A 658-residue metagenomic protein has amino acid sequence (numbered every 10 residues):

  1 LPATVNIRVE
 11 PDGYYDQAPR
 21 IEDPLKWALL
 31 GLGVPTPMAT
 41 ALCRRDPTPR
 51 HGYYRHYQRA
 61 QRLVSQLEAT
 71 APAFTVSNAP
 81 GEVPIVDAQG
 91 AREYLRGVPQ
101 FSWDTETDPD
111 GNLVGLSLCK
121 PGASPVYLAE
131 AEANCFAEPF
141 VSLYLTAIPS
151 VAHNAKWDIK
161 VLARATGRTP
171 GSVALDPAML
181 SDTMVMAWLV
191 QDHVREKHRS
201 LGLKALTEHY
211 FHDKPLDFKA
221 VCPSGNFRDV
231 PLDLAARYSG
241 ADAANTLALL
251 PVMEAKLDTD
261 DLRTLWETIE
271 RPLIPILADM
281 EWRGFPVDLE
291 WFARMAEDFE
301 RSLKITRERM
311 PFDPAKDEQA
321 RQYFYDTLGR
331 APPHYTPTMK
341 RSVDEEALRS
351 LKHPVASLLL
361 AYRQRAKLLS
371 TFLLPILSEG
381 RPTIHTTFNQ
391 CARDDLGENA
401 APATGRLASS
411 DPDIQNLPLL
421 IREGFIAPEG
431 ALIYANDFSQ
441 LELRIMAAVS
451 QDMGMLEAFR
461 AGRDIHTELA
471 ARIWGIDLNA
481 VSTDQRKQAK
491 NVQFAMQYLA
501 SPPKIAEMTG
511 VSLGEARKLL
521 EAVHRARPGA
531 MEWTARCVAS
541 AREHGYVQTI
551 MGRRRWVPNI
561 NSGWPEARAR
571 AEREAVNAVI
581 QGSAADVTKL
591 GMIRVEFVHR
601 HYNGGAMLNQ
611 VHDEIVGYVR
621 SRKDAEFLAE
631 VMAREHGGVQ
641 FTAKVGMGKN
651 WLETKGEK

Functional and structural regions predicted by a protein language model:
L1-E68: Glycine/proline-rich loop-helix segments at beta-alpha junctions forming the active-site rim of enzyme cores
R59-E130, W157, R168-G171, V194-H198 (+11 more regions): Conserved "right-hand" nucleotidyltransferase catalytic core of DNA-directed polymerases
E93-Y94, A133-I148: Short, basic/hydrophobic alpha-helical segments
D108-A131, E442-I476, A480, P558-R568: Metal-dependent catalytic core segments for phosphate chemistry
C135-F136, R622-L628: Short, conserved charged micro-motifs
T169-D192, G202-K204, G462-H466, V645: Conserved beta-strand -> loop -> alpha-helix junction used to position metal-binding or nucleic-acid-contacting
P275, D279-W282, L303, R330-A331 (+6 more regions): Conserved catalytic core of nucleic-acid polymerases
M508, V616-R620: Short hydrophobic/aromatic beta-strand micro-patches that form the beta-sheet surface supporting nucleotide- or nucleic
